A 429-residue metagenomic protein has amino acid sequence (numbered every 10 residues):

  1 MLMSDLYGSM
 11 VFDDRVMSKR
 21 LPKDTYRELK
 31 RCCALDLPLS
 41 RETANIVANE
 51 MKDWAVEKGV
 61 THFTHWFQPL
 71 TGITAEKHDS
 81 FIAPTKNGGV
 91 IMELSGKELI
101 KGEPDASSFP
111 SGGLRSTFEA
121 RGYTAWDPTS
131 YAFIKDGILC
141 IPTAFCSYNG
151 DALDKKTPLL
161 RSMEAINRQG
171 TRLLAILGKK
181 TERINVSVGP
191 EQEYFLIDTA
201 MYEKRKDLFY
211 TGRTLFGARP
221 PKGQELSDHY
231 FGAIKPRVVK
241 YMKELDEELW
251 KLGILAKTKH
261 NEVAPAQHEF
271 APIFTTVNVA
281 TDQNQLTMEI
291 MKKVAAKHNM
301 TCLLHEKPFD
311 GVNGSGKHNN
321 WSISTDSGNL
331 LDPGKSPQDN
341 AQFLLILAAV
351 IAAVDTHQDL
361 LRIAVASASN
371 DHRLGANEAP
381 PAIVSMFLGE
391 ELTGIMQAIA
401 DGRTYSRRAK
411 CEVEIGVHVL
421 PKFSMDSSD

Functional and structural regions predicted by a protein language model:
M1-Y26, S40, R121-A125, T129-A144: Catalytic pocket of metal/acid-base enzymes, prominently hydrolases
L2, Y7, V11, E50 (+3 more regions): Homeobox/homeodomain signature
L2-D13, C32-A34, D151, P221-Y230: Gly-rich Lys/Arg/Thr-decorated short loops/hinges at beta-loop-alpha junctions or inter-strand turns that position
D5-M10, D14-G96, I100-S116: Histidine/acidic residue-rich metal-binding segments in metalloenzymes
N45, Q68, K97, N261-E262 (+2 more regions): Residue-level "edge-of-site" marker
A120-L304, V312-D429: Glycine-rich, acidic/polar active-site loops that bind/position phosphate-bearing ligands
